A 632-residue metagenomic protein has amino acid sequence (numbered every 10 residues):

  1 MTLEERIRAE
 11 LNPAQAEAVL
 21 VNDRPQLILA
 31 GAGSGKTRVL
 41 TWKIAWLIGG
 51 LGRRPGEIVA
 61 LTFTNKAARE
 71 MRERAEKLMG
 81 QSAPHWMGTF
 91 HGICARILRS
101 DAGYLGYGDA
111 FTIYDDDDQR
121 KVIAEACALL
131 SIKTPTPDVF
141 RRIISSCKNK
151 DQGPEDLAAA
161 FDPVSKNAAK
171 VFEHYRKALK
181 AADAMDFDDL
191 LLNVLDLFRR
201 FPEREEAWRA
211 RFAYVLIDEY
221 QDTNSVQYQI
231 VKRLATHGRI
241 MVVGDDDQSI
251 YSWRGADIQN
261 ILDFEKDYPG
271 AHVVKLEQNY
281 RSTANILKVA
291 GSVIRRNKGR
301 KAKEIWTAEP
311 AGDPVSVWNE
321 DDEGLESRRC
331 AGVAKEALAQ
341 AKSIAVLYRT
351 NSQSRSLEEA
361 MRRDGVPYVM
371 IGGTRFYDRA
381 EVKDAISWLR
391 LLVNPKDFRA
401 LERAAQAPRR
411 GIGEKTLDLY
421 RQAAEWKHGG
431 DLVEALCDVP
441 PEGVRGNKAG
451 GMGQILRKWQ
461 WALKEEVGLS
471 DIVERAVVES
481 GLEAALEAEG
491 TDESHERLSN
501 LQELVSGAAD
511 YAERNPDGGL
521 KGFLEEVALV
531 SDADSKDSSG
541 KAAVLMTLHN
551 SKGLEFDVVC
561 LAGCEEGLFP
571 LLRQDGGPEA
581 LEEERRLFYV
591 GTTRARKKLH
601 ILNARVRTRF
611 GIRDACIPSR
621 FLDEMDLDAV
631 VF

Functional and structural regions predicted by a protein language model:
M1-R6, D23-Q26, G31, A45-F212 (+13 more regions): A basic/glycine-biased coupling hinge at the interface between accessory DNA-binding modules
I7-D23, V226: N-terminal pre-P-loop "Q-motif" helix
R24, R53-E57, A83, T236-R239 (+9 more regions): Short glycine-/polar-rich loops that comprise or flank the Walker A/P-loop and associated switch/sensor motifs
S34-L40, A102, P269-H272, E277-P367 (+1 more regions): Helicase P-loop NTPase motor core
S34-T37, I217, Q221-G299, K303-A308 (+3 more regions): Conserved helicase motor core of SF1/SF2 NTP-dependent helicases
T37-W46, M71-R72, Q227-Y228: Motif I (Walker A/P-loop) of helicase-class P-loop NTPases
I93-D101, Q248-S252, R281-S282, V369-V393 (+1 more regions): Short alpha-helix plus adjacent loop in nuclease-associated cores
L157, F161, Q340, S354-V366 (+2 more regions): Conserved helicase C-terminal RecA-like lobe
